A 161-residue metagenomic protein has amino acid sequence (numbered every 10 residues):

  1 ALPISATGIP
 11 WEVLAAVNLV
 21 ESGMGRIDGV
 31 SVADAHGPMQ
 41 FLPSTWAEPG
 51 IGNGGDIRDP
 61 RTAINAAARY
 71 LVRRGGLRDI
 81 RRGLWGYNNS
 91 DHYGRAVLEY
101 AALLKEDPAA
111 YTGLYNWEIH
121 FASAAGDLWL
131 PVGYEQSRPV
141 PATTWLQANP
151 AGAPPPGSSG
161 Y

Functional and structural regions predicted by a protein language model:
A1-L128: Catalytic glycan-binding domains that act on GlcNAc-containing polysaccharides
A109-Y161: Low-complexity, Gly/Ser/Thr/Pro-rich intrinsically disordered linker/tail segments
